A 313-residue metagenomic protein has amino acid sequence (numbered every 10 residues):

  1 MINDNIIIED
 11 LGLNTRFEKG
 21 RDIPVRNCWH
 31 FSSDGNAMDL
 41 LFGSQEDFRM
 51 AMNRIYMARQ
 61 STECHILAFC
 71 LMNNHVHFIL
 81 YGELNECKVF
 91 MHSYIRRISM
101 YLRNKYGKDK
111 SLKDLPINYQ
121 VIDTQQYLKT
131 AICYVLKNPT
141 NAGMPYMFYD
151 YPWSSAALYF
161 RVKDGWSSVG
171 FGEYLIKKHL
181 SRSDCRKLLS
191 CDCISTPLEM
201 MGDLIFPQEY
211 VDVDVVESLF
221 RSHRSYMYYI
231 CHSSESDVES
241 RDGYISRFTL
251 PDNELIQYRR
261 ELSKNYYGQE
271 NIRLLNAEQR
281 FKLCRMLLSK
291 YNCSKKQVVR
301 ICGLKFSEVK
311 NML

Functional and structural regions predicted by a protein language model:
M1-A68, E83-L313: Short Pro-Cys-Gly-centered "Cys-loop" motif that presents a nucleophilic cysteine in a tight turn
H75-G82: Short beta-strand->loop micro-motif that forms the acidic, two-metal-ion catalytic signature in nucleotide-processing
